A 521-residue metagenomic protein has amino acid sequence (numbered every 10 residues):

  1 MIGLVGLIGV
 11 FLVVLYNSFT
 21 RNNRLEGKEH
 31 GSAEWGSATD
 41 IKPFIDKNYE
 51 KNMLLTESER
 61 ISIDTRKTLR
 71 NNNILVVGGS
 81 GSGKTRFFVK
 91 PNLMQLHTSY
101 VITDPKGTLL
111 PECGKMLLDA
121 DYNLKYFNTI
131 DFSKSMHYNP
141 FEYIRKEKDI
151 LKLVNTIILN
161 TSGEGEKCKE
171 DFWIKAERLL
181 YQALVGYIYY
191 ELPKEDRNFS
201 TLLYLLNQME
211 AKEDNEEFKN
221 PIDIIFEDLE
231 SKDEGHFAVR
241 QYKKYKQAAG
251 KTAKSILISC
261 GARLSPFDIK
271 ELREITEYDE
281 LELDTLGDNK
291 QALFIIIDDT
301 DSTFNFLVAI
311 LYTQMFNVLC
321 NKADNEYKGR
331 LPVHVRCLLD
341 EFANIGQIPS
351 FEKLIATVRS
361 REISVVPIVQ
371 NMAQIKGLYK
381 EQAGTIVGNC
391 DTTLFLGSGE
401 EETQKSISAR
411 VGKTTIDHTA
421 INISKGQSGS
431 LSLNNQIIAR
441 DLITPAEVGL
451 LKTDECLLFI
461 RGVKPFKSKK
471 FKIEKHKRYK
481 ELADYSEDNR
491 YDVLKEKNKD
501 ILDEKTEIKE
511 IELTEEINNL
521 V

Functional and structural regions predicted by a protein language model:
M1-S82, R86-V89, S133, S424-K425 (+1 more regions): Basic- and hydrophobic-enriched, low-structure N-terminal and domain-boundary segments that flank ATP-binding catalytic
L15, P43, K47-N52, H137 (+5 more regions): Intrinsically disordered, low-complexity N-terminal regions enriched in serine/proline/glycine with scattered basic
L25-K28, K67-I363, L378, A446-K470 (+1 more regions): P-loop NTPase motor domains
G31-W35, T56, T68, N72-N73 (+6 more regions): General secondary-structure edge motif
T39, N48-E50, T56, K175 (+4 more regions): N-terminal functional modules and adjacent low-complexity/disordered segments of proteins
T39-P43, F306, F342, S398: A short glycine-/small-residue-rich loop at the edge of a beta-strand within enzyme catalytic domains
E59, V77, K84-T85, Y126 (+6 more regions): Short secondary-structure boundary micro-motifs
I355-L457: Conserved ATP-driven motor cores of ASCE-family P-loop NTPases powering translocation/secretion/packaging/pilus
